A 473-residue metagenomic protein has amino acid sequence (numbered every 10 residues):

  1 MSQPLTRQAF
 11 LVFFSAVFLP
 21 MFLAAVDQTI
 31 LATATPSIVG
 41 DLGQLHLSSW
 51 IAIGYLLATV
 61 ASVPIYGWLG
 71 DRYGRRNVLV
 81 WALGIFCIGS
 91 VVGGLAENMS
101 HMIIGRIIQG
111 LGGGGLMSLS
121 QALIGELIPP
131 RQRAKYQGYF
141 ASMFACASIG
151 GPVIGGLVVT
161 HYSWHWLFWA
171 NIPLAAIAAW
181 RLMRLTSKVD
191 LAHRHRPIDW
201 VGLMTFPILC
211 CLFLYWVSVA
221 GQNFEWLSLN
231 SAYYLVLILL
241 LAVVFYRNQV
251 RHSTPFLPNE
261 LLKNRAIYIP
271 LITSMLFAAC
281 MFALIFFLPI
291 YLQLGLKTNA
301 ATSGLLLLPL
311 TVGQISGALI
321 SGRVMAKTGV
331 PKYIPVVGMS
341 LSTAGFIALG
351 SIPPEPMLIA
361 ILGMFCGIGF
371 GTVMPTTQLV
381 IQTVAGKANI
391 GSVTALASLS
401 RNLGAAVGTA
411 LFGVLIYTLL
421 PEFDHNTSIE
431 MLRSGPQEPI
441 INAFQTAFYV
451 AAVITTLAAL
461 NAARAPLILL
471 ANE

Functional and structural regions predicted by a protein language model:
M1-A9, A192, L432-G435, A463-E473: Intrinsic disorder in cytosolic terminal tails and internal cytosolic loops of multi-pass membrane transporters
V12-V26, L31-T33, A52-G54, V201 (+4 more regions): 12-transmembrane solute porter fold
A34-A61, I103, A301-L305: Extracellular/periplasmic helix-loop-helix junction of adjacent transmembrane segments in MFS-like secondary
I38-V39, L69-G70, I154-Y162, V217 (+4 more regions): Interfacial helix-cap and linker-helix signal at transmembrane-aqueous boundaries of multi-pass secondary transporters
Q44, I124-A134, K297, Q382-I390: Paired intracellular helix-loop junctions of major facilitator superfamily
L57-A61, V91, L95, A145 (+5 more regions): Hydrophobic/small/kink-forming positions within alpha-helical transmembrane segments of polytopic membrane proteins
V63-V201: Helix-loop-helix hairpins in multi-pass membrane proteins, especially solute transporters
T160-T273, C280, A452: Hydrophobic transmembrane-helix bundles of small-molecule transporters
